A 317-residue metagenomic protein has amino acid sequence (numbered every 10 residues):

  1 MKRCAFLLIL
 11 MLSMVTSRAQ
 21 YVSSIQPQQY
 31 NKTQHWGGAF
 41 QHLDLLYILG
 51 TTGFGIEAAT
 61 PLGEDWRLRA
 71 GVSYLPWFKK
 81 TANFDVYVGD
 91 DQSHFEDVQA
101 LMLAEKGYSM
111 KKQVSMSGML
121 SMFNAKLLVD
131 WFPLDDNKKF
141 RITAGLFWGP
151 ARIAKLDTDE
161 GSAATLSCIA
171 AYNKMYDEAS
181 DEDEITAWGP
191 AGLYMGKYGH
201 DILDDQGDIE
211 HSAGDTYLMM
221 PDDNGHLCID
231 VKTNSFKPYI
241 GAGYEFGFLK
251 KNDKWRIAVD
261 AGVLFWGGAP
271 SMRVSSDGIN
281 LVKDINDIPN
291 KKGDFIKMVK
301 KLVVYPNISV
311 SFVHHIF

Functional and structural regions predicted by a protein language model:
M1-H35, F317: Cleavable N-terminal export/targeting peptides
Y21, L302-F317: Outer-membrane beta-barrel "beta-signal"
Q29-W36, H42-Y47, W77-F123, A151-S235 (+2 more regions): Extracellular/periplasm-exposed beta-strand and loop segments of Gram-negative cell-envelope proteins, dominated by
N31-H42, D65, L134-F140, F248-I257 (+1 more regions): Short loop/turn motifs that connect adjacent beta-strands in outer-membrane beta-barrel proteins
Q41-L43, T52-I56, W66, F123-L127 (+2 more regions): Hydrophobic, lipid-facing positions within transmembrane beta-strands of outer-membrane proteins
L45-Y47, A58, A70-V72, V129 (+3 more regions): Membrane-embedded beta-strand positions of outer-membrane beta-barrel proteins
L49-G53, V72-F78, L146-R152, F246 (+2 more regions): Transmembrane beta-strands of outer-membrane beta-barrel pores
A59-P61, D130-L134, G243-L249, V313-F317: Structural signature of outer-membrane beta-barrel channels/translocons
